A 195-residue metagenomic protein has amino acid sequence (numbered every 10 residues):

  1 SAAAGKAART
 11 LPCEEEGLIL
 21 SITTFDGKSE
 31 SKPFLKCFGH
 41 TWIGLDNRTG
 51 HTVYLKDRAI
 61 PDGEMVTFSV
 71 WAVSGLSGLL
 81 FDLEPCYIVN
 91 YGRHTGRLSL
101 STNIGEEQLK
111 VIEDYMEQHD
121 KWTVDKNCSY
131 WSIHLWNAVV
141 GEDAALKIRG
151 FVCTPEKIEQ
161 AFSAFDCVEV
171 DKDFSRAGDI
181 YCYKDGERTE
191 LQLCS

Functional and structural regions predicted by a protein language model:
A2-K126, A138, I158-S195: Non-catalytic ligand/cofactor/substrate-binding and regulatory segments of enzyme domains
H119-C128, G141-C153: Surface-exposed patches in mature extracellular/periplasmic domains of secreted proteins
W131-W136: PAPS/PAP-binding and catalytic site of the sulfotransferase fold
